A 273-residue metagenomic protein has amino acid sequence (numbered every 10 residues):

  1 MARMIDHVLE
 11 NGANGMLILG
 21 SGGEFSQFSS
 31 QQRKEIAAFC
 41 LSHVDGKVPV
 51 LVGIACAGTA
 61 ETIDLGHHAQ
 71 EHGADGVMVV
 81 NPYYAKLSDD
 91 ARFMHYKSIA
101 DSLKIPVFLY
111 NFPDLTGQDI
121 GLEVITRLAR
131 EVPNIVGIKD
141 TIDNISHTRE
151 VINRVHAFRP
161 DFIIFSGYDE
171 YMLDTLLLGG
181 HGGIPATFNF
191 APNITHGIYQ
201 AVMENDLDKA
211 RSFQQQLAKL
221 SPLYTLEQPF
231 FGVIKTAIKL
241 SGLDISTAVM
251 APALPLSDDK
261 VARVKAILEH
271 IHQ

Functional and structural regions predicted by a protein language model:
M1, I36, H95, L128 (+2 more regions): A structural signal for short hydrophobic/aromatic patches embedded in well-ordered alpha helices
M1, R33, A37, T62 (+6 more regions): A general structural signal for well-ordered alpha-helical segments in protein cores
M1-D119, I238: Active-site beta->alpha loop and helix N-cap motifs at the rims of alpha/beta catalytic domains
V8, C40, A69, I99 (+5 more regions): Conserved, mostly hydrophobic/aromatic
E10, S42-G46, E71, D101 (+5 more regions): Secondary-structure boundary motif
N11-A13, L177, T187, A191-Q273: C-terminal alpha-helical cap/extension of soluble enzyme domains
S30, D89, L122, E204-L207 (+1 more regions): Alpha-helix N-capping/helix-start residues
D101-S102, L115-A218, Y224: Catalytic alpha/beta core domains of metabolic enzymes, predominantly
